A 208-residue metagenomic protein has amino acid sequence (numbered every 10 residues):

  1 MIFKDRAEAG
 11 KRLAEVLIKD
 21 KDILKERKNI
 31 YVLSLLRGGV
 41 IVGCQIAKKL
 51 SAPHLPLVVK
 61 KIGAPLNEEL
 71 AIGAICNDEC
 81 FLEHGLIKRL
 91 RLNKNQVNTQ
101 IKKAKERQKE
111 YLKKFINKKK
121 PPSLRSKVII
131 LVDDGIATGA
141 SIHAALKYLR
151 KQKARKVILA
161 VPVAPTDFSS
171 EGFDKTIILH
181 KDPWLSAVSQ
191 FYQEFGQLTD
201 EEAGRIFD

Functional and structural regions predicted by a protein language model:
M1-D208: PRPP-associated nucleotide enzymes
